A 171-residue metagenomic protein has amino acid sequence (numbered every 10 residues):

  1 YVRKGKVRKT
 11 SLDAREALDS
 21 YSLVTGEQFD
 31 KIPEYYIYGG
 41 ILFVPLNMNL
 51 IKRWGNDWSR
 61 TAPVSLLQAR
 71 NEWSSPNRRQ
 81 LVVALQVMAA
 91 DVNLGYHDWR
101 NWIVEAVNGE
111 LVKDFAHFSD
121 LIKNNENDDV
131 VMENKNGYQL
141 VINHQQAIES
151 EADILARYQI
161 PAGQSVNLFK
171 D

Functional and structural regions predicted by a protein language model:
Y1-D171: C-terminal recognition in membrane/secretory proteostasis and scaffolding
